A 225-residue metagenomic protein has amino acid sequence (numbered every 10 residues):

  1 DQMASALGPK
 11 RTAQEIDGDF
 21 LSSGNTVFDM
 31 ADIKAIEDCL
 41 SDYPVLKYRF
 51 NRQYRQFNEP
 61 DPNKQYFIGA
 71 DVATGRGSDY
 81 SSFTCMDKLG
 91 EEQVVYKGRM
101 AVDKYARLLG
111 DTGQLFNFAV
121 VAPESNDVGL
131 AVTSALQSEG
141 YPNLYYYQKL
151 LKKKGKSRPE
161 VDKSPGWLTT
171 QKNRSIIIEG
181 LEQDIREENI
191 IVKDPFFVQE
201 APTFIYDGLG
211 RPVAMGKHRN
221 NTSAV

Functional and structural regions predicted by a protein language model:
Q2-L151, K156-S157, Q171, S175 (+2 more regions): RNase H-like, metal-dependent nuclease domains and their acidic two-metal-ion catalytic environment used
R158-E160, P165: Surface-exposed intrinsically disordered loops and tails
L168: Glycine-rich anion-binding surface patch
